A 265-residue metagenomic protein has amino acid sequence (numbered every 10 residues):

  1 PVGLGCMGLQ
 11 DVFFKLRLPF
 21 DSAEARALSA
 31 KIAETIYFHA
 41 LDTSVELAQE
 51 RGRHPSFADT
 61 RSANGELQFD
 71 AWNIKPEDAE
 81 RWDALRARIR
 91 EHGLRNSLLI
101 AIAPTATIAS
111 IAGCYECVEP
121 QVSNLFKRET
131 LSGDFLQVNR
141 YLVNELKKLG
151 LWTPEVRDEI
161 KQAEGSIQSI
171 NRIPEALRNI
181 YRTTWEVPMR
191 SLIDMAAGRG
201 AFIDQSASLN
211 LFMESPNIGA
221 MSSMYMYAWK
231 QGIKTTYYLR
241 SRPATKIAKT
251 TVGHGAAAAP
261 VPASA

Functional and structural regions predicted by a protein language model:
P1, P19-T105, K161, E175-R178 (+2 more regions): Internal maturation/activation junctions in enzymes
P1-R17, I167-R172, D194: Core structural elements
G5-G8, V12, A40-S44, A207 (+2 more regions): Extended, hydrophobic alpha-helical segments in both membrane/secreted and soluble proteins
Q10-V12, E24, G113: Residue-level recognition of conserved structural "scaffold" positions that shape functional pockets and channels
D11-P19, E46, E50, G198-A201 (+1 more regions): Conserved helix-loop functional segments at active or binding sites
F14-L16, L28, S44, P55 (+3 more regions): Amphipathic, positively biased hydrophobic alpha-helical segments used for protein targeting and membrane insertion
R88-R95, I100-A258, P262-A265: Catalytic alpha/beta core of large soluble enzyme barrels
